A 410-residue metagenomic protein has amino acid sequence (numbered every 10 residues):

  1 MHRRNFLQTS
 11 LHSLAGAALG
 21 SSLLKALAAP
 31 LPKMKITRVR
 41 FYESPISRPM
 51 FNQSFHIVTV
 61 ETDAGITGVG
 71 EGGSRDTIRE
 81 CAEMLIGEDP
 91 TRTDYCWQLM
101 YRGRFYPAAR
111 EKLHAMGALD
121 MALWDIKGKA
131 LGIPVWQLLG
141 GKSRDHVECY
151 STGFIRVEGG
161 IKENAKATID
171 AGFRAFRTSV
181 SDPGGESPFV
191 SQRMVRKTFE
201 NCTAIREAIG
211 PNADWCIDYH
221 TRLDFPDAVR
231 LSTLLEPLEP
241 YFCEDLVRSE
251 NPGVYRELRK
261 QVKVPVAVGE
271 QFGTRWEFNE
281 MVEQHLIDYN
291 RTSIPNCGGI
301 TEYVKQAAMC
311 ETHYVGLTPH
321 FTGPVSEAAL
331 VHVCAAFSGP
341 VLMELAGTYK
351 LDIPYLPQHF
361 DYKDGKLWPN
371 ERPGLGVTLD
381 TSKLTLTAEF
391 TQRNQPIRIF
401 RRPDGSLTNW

Functional and structural regions predicted by a protein language model:
M1-H2: N-terminal secretory signal peptides
N5-A28: N-terminal export signals
S21-F51, V60: C-terminal segment of N-terminal export signals and the immediately downstream linker at the start of the mature
E61-L131: Metal- or metallocofactor-binding catalytic centers and their adjacent structured scaffolds across diverse enzyme
G65, L119, G132, F176 (+6 more regions): Conserved, mostly hydrophobic/aromatic
E80-E83, E88, R92-Y95, T233 (+2 more regions): Shared catalytic-loop signature of beta/alpha-barrel
H146-L258: Metal-dependent enolase-superfamily TIM-barrel catalytic cores that perform enediolate-based chemistry
V377-W410: Extended hydrophobic packing segments that form well-structured cores
